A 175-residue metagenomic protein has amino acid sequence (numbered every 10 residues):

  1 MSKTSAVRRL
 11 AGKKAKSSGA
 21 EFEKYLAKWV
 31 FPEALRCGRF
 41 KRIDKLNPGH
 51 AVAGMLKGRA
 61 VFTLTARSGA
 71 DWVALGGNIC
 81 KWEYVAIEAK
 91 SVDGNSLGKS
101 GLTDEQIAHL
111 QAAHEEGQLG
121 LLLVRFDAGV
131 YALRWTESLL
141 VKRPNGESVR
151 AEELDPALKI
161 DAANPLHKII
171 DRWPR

Functional and structural regions predicted by a protein language model:
M1-L64: Acidic-basic catalytic patches of nuclease active cores, encompassing PD-(D/E)XK and other metal-cofactor nuclease
S2-S5, R9, E153-R175: Charged phosphate-binding loop/patch that engages nucleotide di/tri-phosphates or the phosphate backbone of nucleic
T63-D71, L75, Q111: Basic/aromatic recognition patch in beta-strand/loop cores that engages polyanionic ligands
T65-G69, C80-A86, E115-G117: Short connector loops at helix/strand junctions that flank enzyme active sites, especially segments positioning acidic
W72-A74, N78-G94: Conserved catalytic cores of phosphodiester-cleaving nucleases, focusing on short active-site segments
V92-H109, H114: Mg2+/Mn2+-dependent nuclease catalytic core
Q111-L140: Nucleic-acid nuclease catalytic cores
E137-P156: Short, electropositive alpha-helical surface patch
